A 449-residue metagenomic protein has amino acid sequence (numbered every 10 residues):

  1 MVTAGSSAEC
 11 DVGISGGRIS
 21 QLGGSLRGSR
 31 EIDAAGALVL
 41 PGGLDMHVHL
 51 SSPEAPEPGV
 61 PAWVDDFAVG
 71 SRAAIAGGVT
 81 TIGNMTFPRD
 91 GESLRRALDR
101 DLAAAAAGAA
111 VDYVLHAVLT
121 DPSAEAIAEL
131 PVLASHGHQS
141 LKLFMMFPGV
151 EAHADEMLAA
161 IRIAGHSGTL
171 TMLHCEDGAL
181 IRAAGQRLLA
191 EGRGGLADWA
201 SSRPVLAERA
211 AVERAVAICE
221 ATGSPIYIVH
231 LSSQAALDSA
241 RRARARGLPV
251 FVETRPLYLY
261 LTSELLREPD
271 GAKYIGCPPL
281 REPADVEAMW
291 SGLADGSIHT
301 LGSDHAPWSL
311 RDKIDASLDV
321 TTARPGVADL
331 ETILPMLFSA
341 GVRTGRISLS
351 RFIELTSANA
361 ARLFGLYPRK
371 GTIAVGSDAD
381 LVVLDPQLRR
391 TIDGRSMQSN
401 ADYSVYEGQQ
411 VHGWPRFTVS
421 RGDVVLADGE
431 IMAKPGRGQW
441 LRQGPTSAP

Functional and structural regions predicted by a protein language model:
M1-G28: N-terminal metal-binding scaffold of metallo-dependent hydrolase/deaminase domains
G17, G36, H47, A74 (+14 more regions): Divalent metal-coordination and catalytic microenvironments
A34-G108, E125: Metal-associated gating/positioning segment near the N- to mid-region
N84-A110, A117-E125, L130-V132, H138 (+2 more regions): Active-site loop-to-helix "anion-binding N-cap" substructures in soluble metabolic enzymes
R95-V111, A159-L173, T332: Alpha-helix-loop-beta-strand connector modules within alpha/beta enzyme cores
E125-L301, L318: Histidine/acidic residue-rich metal-binding segments in metalloenzymes
G194-P225, A294, H299-L301, P307-L388: His/Asp/Glu-enriched, well-ordered alpha-helical/loop segment that forms or immediately abuts the divalent-metal
D315, D319, V375-L441: C-terminal cap of metal-dependent C-N hydrolases
